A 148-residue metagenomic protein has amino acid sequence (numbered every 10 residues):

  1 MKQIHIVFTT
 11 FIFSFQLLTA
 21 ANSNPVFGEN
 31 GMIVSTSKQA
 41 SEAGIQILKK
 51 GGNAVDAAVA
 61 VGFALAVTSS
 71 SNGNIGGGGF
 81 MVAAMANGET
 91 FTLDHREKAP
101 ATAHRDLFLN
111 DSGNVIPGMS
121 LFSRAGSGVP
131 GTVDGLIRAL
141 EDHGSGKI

Functional and structural regions predicted by a protein language model:
M1-K2: N-terminal secretory signal peptides that target proteins for export/translocation
H5-Q16: Bacterial N-terminal signal peptides
A20-E42, Q46, A54-I148: Noncatalytic scaffold domains of N-terminal-nucleophile
